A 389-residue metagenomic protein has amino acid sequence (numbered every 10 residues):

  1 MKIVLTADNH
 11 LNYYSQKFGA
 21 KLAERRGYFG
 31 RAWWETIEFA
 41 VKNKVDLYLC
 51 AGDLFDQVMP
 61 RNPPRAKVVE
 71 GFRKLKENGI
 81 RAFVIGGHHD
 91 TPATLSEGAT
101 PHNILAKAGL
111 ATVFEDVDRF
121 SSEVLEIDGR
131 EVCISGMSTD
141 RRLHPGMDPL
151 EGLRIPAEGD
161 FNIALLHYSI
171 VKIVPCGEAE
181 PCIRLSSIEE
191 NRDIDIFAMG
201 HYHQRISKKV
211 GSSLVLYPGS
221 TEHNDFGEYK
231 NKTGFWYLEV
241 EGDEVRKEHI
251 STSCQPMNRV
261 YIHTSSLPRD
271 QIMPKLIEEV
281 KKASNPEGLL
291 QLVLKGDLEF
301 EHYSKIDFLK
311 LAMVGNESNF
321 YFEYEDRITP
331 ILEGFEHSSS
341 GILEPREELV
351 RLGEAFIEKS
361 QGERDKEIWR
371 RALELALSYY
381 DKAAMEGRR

Functional and structural regions predicted by a protein language model:
M1-K67, G71, E363-E374, M385-R389: N-terminal active-site segment of His-dependent metallophosphoesterases
K2, L47, V58-R73, E77-F226 (+1 more regions): His/Asp/Glu-rich metal-coordinating catalytic cores of metallo-dependent phosphodiesterases/hydrolases acting on
K21-G27, D56-Q57, C133-G136, C254-Q271: Acidic/glycine-enriched edge-of-secondary-structure segments
A40-K44, D128, P156-E158, A283-P286: Glycine-rich phosphate-binding loop signature in dinucleotide/nucleotide-binding domains
F55, H89-D90, G296-F300: Short, internal active-site loops enriched in acidic
G242-R389: Accessory, non-catalytic peripheral segments of nucleic-acid enzymes
